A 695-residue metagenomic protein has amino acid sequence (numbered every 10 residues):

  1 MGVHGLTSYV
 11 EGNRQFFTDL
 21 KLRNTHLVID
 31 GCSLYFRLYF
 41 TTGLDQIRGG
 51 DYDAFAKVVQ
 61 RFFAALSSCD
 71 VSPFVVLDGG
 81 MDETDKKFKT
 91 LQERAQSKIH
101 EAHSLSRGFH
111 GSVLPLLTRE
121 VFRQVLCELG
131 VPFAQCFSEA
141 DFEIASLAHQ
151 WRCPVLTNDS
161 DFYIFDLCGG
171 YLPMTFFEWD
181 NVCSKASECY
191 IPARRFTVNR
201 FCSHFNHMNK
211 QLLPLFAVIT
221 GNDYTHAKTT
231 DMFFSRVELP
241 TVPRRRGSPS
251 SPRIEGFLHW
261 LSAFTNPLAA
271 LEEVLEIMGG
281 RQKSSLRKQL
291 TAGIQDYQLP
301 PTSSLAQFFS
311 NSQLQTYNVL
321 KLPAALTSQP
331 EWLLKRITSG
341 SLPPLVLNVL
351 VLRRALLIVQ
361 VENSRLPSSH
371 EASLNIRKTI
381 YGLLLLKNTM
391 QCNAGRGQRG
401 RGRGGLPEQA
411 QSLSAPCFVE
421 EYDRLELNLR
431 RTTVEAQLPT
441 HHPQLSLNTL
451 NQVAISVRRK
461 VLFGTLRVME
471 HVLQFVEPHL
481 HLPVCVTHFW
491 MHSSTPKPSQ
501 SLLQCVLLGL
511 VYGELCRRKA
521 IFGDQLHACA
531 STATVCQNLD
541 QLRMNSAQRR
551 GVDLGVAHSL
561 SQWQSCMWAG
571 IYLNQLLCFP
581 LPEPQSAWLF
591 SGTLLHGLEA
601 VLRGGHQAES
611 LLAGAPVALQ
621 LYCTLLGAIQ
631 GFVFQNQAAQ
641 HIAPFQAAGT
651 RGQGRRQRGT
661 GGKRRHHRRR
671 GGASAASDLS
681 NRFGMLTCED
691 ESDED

Functional and structural regions predicted by a protein language model:
M1-S68, P73-L105, V121-C127, D180-D695: Charged, low-complexity intrinsically disordered segments
R14, V59-F62, H110, A140-E143 (+1 more regions): Eukaryotic intrinsically disordered and solvent-exposed regulatory patches
V28, F74-L77, A134-Q135, V155-T157 (+1 more regions): A structural signal for short, well-ordered beta-strand segments and their strand-loop junctions that often border
L77-G79, P132-E143: Acidic carboxylate-rich catalytic motifs and surrounding loops in phosphoryl-/glycosyl-chemistry enzymes
G111-L129: Two-metal-ion acidic nuclease core segments, chiefly of the RNase H-like superfamily
L147-M174: Acidic, metal-binding active-site segment of PIN/NYN-like and related structure-specific nucleases
